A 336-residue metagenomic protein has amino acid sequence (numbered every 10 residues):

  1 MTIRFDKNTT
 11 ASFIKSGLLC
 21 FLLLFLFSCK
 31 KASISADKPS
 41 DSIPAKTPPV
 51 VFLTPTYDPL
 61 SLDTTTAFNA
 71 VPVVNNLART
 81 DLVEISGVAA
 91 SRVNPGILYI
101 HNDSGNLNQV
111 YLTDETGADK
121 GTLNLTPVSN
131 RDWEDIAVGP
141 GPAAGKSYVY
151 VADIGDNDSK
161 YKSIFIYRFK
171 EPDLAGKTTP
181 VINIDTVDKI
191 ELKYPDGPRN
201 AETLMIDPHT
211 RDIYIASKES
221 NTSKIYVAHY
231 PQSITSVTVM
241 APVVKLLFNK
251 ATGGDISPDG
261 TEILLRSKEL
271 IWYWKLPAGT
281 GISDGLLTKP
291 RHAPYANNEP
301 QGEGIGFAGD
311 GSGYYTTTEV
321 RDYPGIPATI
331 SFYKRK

Functional and structural regions predicted by a protein language model:
M1-S12: N-terminal secretory signal peptides that target proteins for export/translocation
K15-G17, P195: Short hydrophobic/aromatic segments of transmembrane alpha-helices and their interfaces
G17-L24: Sec-dependent N-terminal signal peptides
L26-S28: C-terminal motif of bacterial Sec signal peptides marking the signal peptidase cleavage site
K30-K336: Sequence/structural signature of beta-propeller domains
